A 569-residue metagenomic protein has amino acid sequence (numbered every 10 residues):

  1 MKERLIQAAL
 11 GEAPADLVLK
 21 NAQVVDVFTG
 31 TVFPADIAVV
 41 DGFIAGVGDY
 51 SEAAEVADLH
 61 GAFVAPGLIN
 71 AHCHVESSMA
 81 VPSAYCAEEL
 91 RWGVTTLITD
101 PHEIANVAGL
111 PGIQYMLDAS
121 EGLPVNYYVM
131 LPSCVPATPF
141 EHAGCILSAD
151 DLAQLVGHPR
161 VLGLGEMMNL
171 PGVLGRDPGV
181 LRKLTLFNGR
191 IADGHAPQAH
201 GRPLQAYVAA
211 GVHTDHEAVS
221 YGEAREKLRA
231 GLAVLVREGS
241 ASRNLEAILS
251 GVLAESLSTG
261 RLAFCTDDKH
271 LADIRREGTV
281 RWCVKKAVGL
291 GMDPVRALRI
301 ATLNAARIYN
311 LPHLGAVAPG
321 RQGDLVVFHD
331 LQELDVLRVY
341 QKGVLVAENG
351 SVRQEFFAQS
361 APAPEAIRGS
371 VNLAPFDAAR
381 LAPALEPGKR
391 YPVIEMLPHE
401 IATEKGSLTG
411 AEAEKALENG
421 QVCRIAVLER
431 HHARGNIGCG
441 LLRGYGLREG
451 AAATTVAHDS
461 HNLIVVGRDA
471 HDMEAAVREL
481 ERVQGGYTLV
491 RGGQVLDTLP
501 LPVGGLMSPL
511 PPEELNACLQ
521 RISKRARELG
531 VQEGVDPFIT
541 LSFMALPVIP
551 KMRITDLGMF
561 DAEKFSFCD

Functional and structural regions predicted by a protein language model:
M1-A35, V39-D41, L90-W92, R275-G291 (+1 more regions): Active-site microenvironment of metallo-dependent hydrolases
K2-A8, S83-I191, V495-P500: Divalent-metal coordination cores built from histidine and acidic residues
A13-K20, Y50-T99: Replace "His-x-His-based motif
V18, G67-I69, V129, F264 (+1 more regions): Residue-level marker for buried hydrophobic side chains located in beta-strands that build the well-ordered beta-sheet
N70-V81, P136-L147, H213, E217: Active-site mouth loops of central-metabolism enzymes
P101-I104, P132-C134, N169, P197-Q198 (+5 more regions): Short, ordered loop/turn segments at secondary-structure junctions
G112, I146-V236, R243-F264, D273-R296 (+1 more regions): Histidine/acidic residue-rich metal-binding segments in metalloenzymes
